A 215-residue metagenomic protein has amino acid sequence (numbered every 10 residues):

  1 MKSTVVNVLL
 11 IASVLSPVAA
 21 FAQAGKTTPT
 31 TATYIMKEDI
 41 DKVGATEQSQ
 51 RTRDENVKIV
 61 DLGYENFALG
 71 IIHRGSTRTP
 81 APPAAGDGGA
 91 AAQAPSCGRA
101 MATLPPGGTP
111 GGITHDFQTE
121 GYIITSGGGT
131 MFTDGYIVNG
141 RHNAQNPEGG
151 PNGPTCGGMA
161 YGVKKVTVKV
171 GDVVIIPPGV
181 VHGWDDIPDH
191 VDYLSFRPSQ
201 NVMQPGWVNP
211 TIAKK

Functional and structural regions predicted by a protein language model:
M1-N7: Positively charged n-region of N-terminal signal peptides that target proteins for export
N7-A20: Bacterial N-terminal signal peptides
F21-G112, G206-K215: A short, N-terminal "cap"/entry segment at the start of jelly-roll beta-barrel domains of the cupin/DSBH fold
G111-T114, E120-I123, K165-V166, V173-V174: His/acidic/aromatic-lined binding-pocket segments of jelly-roll/cupin-type domains and related regulatory beta-sandwich
H115-G135, N143-C156: Short, conserved beta-strand element in jelly-roll/cupin
M159-V163: Short alpha-helix capping/helix-loop boundary micro-motifs
T167-I187: Conserved metal-binding segment of the jelly-roll/cupin
D189-W207: A short hydrophobic beta-strand segment most commonly corresponding to one strand of the jelly-roll/cupin
